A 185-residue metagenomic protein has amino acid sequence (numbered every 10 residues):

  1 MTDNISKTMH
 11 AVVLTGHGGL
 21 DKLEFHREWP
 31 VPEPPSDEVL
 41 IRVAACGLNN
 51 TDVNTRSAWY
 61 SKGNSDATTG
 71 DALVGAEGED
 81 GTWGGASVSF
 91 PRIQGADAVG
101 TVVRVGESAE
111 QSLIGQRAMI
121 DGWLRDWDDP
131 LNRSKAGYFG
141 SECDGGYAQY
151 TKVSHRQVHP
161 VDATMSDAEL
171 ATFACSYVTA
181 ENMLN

Functional and structural regions predicted by a protein language model:
M1-H10, T15: Basic/polar N-terminal segments that are highly enriched at the extreme N-terminus, encompassing both cleavable
G18-E24, N50-D52: Short N-terminal binding/cap micro-motifs at the start of the first secondary-structure element
P30-G47, Y60-L124, D162-M165: Glycine-rich beta-strand-centered segment in the early N-terminal region that forms part of a ligand/cofactor-binding
T51-S57, D129: Cytochrome P450 core scaffold surrounding the K-helix E-X-X-R motif and the conserved "meander" helix-loop region
G75-E77, G81-P91, A96, D121-N185: NAD(P)H dinucleotide-binding glycine-rich loop of Rossmann-like/cofactor-binding domains, especially the beta1-alpha1
